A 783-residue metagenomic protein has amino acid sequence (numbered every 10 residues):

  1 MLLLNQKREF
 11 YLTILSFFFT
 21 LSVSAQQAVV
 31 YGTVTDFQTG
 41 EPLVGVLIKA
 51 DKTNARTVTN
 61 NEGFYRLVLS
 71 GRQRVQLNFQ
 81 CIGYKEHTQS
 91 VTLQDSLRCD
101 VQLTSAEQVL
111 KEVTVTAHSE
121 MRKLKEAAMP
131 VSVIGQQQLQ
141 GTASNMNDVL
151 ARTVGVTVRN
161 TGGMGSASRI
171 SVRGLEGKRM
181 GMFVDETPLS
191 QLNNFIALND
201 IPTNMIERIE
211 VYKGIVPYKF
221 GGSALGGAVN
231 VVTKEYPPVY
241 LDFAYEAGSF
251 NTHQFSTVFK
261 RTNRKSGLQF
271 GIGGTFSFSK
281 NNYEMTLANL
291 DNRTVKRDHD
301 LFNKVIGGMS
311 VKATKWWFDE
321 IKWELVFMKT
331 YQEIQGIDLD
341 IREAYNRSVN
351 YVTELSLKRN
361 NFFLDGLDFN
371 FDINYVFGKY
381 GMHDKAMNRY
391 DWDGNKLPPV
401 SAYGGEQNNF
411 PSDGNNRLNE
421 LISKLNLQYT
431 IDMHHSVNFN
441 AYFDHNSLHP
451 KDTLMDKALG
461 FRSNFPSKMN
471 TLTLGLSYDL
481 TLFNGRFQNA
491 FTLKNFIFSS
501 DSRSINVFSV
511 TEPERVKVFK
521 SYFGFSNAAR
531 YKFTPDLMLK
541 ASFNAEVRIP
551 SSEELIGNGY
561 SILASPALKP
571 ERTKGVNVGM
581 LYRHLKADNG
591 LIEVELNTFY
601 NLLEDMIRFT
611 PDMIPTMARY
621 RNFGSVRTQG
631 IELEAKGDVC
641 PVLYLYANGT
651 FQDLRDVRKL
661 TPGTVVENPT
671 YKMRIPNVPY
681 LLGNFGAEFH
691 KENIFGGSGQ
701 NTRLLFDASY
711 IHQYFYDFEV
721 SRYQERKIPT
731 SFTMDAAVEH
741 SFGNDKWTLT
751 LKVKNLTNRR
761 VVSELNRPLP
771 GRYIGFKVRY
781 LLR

Functional and structural regions predicted by a protein language model:
T35, T39, K49, Q80-Y84 (+2 more regions): Short, acidic, small-residue-rich periplasmic hinge/interaction motif at the N-terminus of Gram-negative outer-membrane
R66-V68, T187-K213: Short acidic/polar hinge/loop motifs at secondary-structure boundaries that mediate gating or recognition
D100-V101, I201-Y240: A beta-strand signature from Gram-negative outer-membrane beta-barrel systems, especially the internal plug domain
V131, T142, N147-P188: Extracytoplasmic beta-strand/coil segments of soluble accessory domains associated with Gram-negative outer-membrane
P238, E246, R264-A344: Periplasmic-side early beta-strands and strand-to-turn transitions of outer-membrane beta-barrels
S266, K532, K540-N544, E571-Q629 (+2 more regions): Membrane-embedded beta-barrel scaffold of Gram-negative outer-membrane proteins
K312-K329, S348-S509, E514-P535, S542-N544 (+3 more regions): Face-selective signature of the C-terminal outer-membrane beta-barrel domain
E593-L602, R621-F715: Gram-negative outer-membrane beta-barrel transporters
